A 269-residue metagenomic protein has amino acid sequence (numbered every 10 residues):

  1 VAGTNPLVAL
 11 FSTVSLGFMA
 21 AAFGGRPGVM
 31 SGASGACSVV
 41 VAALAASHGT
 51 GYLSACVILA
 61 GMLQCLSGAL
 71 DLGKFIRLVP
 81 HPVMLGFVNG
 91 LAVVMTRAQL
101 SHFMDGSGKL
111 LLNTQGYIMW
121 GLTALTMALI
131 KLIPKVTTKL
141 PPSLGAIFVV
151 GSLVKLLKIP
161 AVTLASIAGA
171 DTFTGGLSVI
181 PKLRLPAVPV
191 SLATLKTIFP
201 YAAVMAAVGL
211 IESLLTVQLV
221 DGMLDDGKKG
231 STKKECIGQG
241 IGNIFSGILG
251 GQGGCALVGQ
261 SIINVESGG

Functional and structural regions predicted by a protein language model:
V1-G269: Transmembrane helical cores of multi-pass ion-transport proteins
